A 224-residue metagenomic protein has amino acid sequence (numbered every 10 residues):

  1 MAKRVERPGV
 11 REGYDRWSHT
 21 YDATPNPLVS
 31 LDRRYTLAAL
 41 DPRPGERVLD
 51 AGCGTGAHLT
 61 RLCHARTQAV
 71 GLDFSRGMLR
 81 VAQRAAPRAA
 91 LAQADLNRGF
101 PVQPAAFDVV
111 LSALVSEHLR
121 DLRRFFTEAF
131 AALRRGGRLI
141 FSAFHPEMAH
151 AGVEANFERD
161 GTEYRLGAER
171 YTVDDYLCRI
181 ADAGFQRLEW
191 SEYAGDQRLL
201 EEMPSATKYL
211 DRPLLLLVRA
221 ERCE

Functional and structural regions predicted by a protein language model:
M1-R43, A57-R61, M78-V81, A85 (+3 more regions): Conserved class I S-adenosyl-L-methionine
L49-A51, T55-R98: Class I SAM-dependent methyltransferase SAM/SAH-binding core
P101-V110: A short acidic, Gly/Pro-enriched loop at the edge of an enzyme's catalytic core that lines a small-molecule cofactor
V109-L122: A short SAM/SAH-binding and catalytic strip from SAM-dependent methyltransferases
R123-R135: A short glycine-rich, Lys/Arg-flanked "PGG" loop and its adjoining helix->strand segment in the class I
R138-G167: Conserved class I S-adenosyl-L-methionine
A168-W190: Short alpha-helix
M203-E224: Core SAM-dependent methyltransferase catalytic element
